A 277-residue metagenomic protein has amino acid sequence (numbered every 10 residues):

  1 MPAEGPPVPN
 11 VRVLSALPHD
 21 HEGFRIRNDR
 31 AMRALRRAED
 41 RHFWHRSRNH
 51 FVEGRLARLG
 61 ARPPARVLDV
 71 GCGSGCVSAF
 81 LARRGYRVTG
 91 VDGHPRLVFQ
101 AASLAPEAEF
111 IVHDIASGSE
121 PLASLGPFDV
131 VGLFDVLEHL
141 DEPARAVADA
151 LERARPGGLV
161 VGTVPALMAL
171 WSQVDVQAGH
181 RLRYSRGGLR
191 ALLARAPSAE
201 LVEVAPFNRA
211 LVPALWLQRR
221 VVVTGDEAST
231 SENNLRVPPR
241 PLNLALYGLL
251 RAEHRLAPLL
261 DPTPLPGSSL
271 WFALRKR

Functional and structural regions predicted by a protein language model:
M1-G126, V130-F134, R145-V147, R240 (+2 more regions): Conserved N-terminal segment of class I S-adenosyl-L-methionine
P2-E4, A38-R41, C76, F110 (+1 more regions): A C-terminal cap/extension of S-adenosyl-L-methionine-dependent methyltransferases that defines the acceptor-substrate
R36, V160-L182, R186-L192: Short, glycine-/aromatic-enriched active-site segment of Class I SAM-dependent methyltransferases
P95, L140-A144, V164: A structural helix-start
D135, H139: A short His-aromatic
A144-L159: A short glycine-rich, Lys/Arg-flanked "PGG" loop and its adjoining helix->strand segment in the class I
A199-R209: Conserved S-adenosyl-L-methionine
